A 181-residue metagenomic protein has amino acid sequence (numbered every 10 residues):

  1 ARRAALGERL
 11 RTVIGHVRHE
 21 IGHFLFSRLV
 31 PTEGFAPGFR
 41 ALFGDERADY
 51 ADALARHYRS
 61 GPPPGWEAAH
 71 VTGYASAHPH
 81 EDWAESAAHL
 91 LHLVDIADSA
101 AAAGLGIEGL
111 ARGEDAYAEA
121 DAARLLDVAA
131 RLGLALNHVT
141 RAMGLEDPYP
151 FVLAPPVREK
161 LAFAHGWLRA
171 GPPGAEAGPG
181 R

Functional and structural regions predicted by a protein language model:
A1-A5, P64-V71, A116-Y117: Short glycine/proline-rich turn/loop motifs
A1-V17: Short pre-active-site segment immediately N-terminal to the catalytic Zn-binding motif
G7-R11, H70-G73, A77, A122: Residues at structural and domain junctions
T12-I14, T32, T72, T140: Residue-identity detector for threonine
I14, R18, A77-H80: Hydrophobic alpha-helical segments and helix-packing faces
H16-L29: Catalytic glutamate of the conserved HExxH
F26-W83, A87-A97: Post-HExxH zinc-binding segment in Zn-dependent metallohydrolases
A75-R181: Pan-zinc metallopeptidase signature
